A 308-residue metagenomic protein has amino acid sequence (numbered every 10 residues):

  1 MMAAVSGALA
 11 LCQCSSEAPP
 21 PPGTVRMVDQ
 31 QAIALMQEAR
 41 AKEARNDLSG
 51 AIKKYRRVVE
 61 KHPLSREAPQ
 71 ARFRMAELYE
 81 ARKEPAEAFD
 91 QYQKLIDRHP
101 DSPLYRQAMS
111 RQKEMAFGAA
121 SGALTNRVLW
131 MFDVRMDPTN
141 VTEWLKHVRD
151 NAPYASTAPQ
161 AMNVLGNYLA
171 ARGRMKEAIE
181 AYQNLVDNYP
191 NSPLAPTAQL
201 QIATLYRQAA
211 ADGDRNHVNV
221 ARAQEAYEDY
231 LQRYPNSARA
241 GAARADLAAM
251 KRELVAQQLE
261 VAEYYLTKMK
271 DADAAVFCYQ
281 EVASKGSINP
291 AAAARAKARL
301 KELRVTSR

Functional and structural regions predicted by a protein language model:
M1-A10: Bacterial N-terminal signal peptides
L11-R308: Acidic, polar-rich low-complexity tracts and alpha-helical solenoid repeat scaffolds
